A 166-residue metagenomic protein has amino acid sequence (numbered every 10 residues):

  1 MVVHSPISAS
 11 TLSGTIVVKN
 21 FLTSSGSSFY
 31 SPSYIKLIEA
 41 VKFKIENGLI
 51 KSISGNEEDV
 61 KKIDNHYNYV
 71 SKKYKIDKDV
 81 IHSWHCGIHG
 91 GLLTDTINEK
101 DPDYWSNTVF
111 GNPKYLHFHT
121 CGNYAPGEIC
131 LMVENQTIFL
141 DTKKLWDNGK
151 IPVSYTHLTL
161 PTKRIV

Functional and structural regions predicted by a protein language model:
M1-V60, P113: Active-site-adjacent "lid" and substrate-binding segments of diverse enzymatic cores
F21-T23, L49-I50, E57-E58, H89-L92 (+3 more regions): Short, glycine-/Ser/Thr-/acidic-enriched flexible segments
S27-F29, G55-N56, D95-E99, I129-L131 (+1 more regions): Short conserved micro-motifs at the rims of enzyme active sites and ligand-binding pockets
L37-E39, C130-N135: A short, compositionally biased
E57-H82: C-terminal, non-catalytic macromolecule-binding modules
I76-G127, V133-E134: Cysteine/selenocysteine-centered motifs that mediate thiol-based redox chemistry or coordinate metal-sulfur cofactors
T156-T162: Conserved small/polar residues in nucleotide/adenosyl-binding loops
